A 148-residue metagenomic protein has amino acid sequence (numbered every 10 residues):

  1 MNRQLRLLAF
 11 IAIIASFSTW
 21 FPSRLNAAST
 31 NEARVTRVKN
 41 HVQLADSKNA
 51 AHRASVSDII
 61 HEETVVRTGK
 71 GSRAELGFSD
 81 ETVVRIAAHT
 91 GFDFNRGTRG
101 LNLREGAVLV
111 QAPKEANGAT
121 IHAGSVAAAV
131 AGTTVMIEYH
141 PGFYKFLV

Functional and structural regions predicted by a protein language model:
M1-L7: Positively charged n-region of N-terminal signal peptides that target proteins for export
L7-L8, A128: Short amphipathic alpha-helical "recognition" segments used for binding
L8-T19: Bacterial N-terminal signal peptides
L25-V148: Flexible, surface-exposed loop/linker segments and immediately adjacent secondary-structure boundaries
